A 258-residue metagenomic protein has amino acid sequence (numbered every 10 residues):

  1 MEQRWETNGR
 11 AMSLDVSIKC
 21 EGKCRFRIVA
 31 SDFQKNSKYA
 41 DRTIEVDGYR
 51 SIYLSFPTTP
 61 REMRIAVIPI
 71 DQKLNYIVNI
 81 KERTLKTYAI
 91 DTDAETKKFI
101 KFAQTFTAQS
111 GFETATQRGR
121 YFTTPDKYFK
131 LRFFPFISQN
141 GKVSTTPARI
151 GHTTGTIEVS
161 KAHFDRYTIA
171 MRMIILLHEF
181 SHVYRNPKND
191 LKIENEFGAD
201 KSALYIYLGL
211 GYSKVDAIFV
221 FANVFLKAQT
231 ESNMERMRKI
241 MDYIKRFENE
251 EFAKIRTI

Functional and structural regions predicted by a protein language model:
M1-A94: Beta-strand-enriched, solvent-exposed domains that form extended recognition/catalytic surfaces
T43-L54, M63-P69, T84-T156, S160-A170 (+2 more regions): C-terminal capping/extension segments of zinc metalloprotease domains
I174-P187, A199-D200, L204: Active-site recognition of the HExxH zinc-binding catalytic motif
D190: Conserved phosphate/oxyanion-binding catalytic-loop motifs
